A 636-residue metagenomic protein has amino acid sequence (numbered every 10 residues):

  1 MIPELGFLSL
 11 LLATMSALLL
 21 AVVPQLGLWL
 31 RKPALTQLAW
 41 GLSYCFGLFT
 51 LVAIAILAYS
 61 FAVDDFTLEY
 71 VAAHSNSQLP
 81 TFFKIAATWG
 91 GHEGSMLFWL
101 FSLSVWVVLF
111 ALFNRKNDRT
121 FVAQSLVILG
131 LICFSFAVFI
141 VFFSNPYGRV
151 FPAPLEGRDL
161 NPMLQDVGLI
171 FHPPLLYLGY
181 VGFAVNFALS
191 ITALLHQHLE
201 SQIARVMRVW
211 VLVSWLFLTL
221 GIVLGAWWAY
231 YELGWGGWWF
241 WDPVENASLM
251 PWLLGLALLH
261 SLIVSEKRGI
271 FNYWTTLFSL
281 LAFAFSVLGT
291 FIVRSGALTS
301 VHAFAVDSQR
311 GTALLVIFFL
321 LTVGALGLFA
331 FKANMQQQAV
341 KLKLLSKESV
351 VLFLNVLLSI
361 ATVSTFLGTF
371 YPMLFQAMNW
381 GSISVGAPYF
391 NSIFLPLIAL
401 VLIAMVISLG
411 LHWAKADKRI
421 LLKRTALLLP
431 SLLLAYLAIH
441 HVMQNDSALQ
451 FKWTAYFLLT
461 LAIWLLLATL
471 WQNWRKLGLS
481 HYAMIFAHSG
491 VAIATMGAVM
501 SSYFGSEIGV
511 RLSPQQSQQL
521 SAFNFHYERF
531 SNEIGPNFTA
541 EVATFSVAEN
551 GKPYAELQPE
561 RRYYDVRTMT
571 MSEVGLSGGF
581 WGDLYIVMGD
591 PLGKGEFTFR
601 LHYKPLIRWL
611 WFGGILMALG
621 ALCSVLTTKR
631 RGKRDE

Functional and structural regions predicted by a protein language model:
M1-R31, V52, F66, P243-L253 (+5 more regions): Contiguous transmembrane helix-bundle modules in multi-pass membrane proteins
M1-S9, K32-T36, Y59-E93, N145-P173 (+9 more regions): Membrane-interface interhelical loops and short amphipathic "cap" helices that link adjacent transmembrane segments
L11-A21, S95-V150, P154-A226, G234: A conserved hydrophobic secondary-structure block that centers on an alpha-helix together with its immediately flanking
W29-T50, L112-C133, L195-L216, W241 (+5 more regions): Membrane-interfacial loop-to-helix junctions in multi-pass inner-membrane proteins
C45-A62, S135, F217-L224, F285 (+1 more regions): A generic, lipid-embedded transmembrane alpha helix
T50-A72, S77, A86-A111, V141-G148 (+4 more regions): Transmembrane-helix bundle segments that line or gate the permeation/cavity pathway in multi-pass membrane proteins
V510-R600: Soluble non-transmembrane domains of integral membrane proteins
